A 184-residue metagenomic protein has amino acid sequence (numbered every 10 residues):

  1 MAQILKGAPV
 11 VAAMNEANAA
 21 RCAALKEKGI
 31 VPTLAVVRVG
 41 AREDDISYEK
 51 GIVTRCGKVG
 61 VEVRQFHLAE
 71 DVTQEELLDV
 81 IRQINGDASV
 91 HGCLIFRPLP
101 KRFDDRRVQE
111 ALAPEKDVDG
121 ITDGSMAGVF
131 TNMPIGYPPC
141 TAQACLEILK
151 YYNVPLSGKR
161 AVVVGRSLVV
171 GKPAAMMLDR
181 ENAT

Functional and structural regions predicted by a protein language model:
M1-I30: Positively charged, low-complexity intrinsically disordered leader regions
V31-G40: Short beta-strand segments enriched in small/hydrophobic residues
V39-T54, G136-T184: Glycine-rich phosphate/diphosphate-binding loop of Rossmann-like nucleotide-binding domains
I46-V53, D79-I81, R106-V108: Glycine-rich loop at the start of a catalytic domain that most often binds anionic cofactors/ligands
C56-D71, T184: Short beta-strand elements in bilobed, periplasmic/extracellular small-molecule ligand-binding domains
K58, Q83-N85, L112-E115: Non-catalytic terminal and connector segments of soluble metabolic enzymes
E76-A88: Short, well-structured alpha-helical segments in soluble
G92-A161, A174: Anion-binding alpha/beta catalytic cores of soluble intermediary-metabolism enzymes, centered on
